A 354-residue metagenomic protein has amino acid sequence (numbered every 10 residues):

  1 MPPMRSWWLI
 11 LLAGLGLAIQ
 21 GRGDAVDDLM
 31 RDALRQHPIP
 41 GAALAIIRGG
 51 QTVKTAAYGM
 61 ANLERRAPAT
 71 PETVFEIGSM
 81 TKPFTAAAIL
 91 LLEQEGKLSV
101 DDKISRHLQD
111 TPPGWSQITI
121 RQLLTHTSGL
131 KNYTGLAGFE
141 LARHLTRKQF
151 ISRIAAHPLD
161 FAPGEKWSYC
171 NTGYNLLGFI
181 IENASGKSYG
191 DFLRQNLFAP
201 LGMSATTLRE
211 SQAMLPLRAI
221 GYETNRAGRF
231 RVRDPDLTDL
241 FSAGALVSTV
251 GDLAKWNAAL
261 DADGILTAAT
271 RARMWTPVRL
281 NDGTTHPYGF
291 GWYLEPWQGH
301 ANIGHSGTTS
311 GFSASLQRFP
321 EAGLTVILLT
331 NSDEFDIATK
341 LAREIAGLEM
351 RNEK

Functional and structural regions predicted by a protein language model:
M1-W8: Bacterial N-terminal signal peptides that target proteins for export
P3, R22-A56, E182-Q195, A199-P200 (+1 more regions): Catalytic loop of the DD-peptidase/beta-lactamase superfamily, centered on the K-T-G motif and neighboring
W8-A18: Bacterial N-terminal signal peptides
D27-M30, L44, G50, V74-D101 (+3 more regions): Active-site SXXK
G41, P71, E76-M80, L92-G135 (+3 more regions): Active-site helix/loop module of the DD-peptidase/beta-lactamase fold, centered on the serine-lysine SxxK catalytic
A57, E72, T134-L217, V232-D234 (+2 more regions): Catalytic-site signature segments of enzymes, centered on catalytic residues
A61-T70, I337-E344: A short, polar/charged loop-to-alpha-helix boundary motif
L123-L124, S152-I154, Y222, M274 (+1 more regions): A generic structural signal for nonpolar/aromatic side chains embedded in well-ordered alpha-helices
